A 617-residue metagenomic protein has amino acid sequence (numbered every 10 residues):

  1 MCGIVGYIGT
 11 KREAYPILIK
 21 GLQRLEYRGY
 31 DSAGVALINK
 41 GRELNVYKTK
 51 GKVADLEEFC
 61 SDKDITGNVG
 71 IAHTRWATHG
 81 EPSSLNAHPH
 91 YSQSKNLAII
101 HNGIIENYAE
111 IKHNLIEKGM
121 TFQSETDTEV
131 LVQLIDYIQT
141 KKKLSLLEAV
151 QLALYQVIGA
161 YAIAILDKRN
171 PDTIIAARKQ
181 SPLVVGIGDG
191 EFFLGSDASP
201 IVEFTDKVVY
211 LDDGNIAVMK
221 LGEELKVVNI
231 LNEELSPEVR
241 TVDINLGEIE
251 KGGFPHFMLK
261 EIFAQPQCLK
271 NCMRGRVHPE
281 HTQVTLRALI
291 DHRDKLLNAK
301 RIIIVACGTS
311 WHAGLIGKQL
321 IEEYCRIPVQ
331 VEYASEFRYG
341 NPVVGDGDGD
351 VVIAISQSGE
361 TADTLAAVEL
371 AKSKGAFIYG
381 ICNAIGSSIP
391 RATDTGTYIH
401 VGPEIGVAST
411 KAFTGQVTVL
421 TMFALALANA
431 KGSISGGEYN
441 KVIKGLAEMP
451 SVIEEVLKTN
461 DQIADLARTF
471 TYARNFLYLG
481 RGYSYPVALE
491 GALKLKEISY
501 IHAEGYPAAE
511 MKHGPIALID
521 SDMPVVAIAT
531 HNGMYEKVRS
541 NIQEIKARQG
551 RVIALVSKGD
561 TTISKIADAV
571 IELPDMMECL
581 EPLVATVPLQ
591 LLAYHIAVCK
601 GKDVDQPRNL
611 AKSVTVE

Functional and structural regions predicted by a protein language model:
M1-K251, P255, Q267-K300, Y339 (+4 more regions): Conserved short alpha-helical segments that host acidic/polar catalytic motifs at enzyme active sites
I8-K11, H101, T121, Q139-K143 (+17 more regions): Hydrophobic alpha-helical scaffolding
N68, A72-L85, E280-R293, G317-K318 (+2 more regions): Glycine-rich oxoanion-binding loops at beta->alpha junctions
V69, L97, R301-I303, V351 (+3 more regions): Structural motif
G186, A313-L315, Q330-E332, A362-L365 (+9 more regions): Extended hydrophobic-aromatic, low-complexity segments
M258, R551, S564-I566, M576-E617: Generic C-terminus detector
Q265-L269, M273-I303, T395-P524, A597-E617: Active-site phosphate/pyrophosphate-binding segments
L297-K441, G445-E448, I528-A569, L592 (+1 more regions): Glycine-rich phosphate-binding loops that contact phosphosugars or nucleotide phosphates
